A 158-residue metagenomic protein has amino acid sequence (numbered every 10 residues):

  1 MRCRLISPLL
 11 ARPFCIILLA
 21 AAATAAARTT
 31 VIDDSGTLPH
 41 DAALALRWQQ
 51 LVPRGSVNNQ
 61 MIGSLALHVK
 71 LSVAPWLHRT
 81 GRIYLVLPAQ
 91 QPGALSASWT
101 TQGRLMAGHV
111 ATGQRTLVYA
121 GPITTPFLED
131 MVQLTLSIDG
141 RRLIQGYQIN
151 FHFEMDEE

Functional and structural regions predicted by a protein language model:
M1-C3, E157-E158: Short, intrinsically disordered, low-complexity terminal/loop segments
R2-F14: Bacterial N-terminal signal peptides that target proteins for export
A20-T24: N-terminal signal peptide c-region/cleavage motif recognized by signal peptidases
A25-P92, T125-R142, G146-E158: N-terminal small/polar-rich segments of proteins
S72-Y119: Mid-chain, structured segments of secreted extracytoplasmic proteins
G121-I123: Short beta-strand/turn micro-motifs at beta-sheet edges
